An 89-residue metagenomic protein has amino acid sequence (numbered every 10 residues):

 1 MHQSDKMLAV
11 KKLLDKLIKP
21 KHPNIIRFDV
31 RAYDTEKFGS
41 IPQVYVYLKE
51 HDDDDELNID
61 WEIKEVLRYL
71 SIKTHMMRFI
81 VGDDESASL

Functional and structural regions predicted by a protein language model:
M1-V10: N-terminal presequence-like segments and adjacent domain-start helices
K11-K19, D60, K64-R68: Generic solvent-exposed, charged/amphipathic alpha-helical segments that serve as macromolecular interface scaffolds
L17-R27, Y69-T74: Short secondary-structure junctions
P23-Y47: Short edge beta-strands and adjacent turn/loop segments
S40-P42, L57, H75: Residues at beta-strand starts and edge strands
D52-N58: Short, conserved charged micro-motifs
K64-L89: A short amphipathic beta-strand at an alpha->beta junction
